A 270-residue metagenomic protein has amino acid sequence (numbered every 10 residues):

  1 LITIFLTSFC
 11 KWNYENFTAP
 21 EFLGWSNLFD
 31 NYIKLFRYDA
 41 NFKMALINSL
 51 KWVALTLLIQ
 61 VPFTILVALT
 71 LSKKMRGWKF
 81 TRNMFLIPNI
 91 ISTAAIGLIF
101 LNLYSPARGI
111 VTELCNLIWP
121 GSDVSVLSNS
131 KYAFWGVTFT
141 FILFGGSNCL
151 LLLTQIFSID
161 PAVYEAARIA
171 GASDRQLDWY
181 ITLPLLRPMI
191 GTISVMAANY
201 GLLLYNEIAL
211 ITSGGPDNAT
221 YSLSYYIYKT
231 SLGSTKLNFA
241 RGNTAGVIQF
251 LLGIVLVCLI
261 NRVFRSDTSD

Functional and structural regions predicted by a protein language model:
L1-D270: A structural signal for multi-pass alpha-helical bundles of membrane permease subunits that mediate small-molecule
